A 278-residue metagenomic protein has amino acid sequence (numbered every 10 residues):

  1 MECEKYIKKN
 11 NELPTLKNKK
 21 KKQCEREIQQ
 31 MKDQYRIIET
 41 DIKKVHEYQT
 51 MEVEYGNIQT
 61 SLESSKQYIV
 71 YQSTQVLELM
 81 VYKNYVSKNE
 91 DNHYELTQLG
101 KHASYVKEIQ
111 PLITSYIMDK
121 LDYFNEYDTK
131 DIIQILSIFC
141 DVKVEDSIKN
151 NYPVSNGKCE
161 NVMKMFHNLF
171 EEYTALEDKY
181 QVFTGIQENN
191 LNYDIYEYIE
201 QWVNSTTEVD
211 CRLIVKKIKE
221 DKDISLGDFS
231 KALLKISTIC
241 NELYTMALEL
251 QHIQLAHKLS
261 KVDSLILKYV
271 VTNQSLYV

Functional and structural regions predicted by a protein language model:
M1-V278: Non-catalytic terminal extensions of ATP-dependent helicases
